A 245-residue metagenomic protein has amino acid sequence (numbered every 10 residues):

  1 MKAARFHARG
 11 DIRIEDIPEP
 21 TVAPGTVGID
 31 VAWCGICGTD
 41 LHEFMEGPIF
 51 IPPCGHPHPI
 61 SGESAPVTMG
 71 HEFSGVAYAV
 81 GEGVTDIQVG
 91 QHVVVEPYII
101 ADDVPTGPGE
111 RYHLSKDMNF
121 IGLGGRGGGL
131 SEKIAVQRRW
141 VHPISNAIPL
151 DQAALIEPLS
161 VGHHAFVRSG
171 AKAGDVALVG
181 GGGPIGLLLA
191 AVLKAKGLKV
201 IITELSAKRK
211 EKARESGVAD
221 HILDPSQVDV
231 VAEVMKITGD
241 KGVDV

Functional and structural regions predicted by a protein language model:
M1, G25, G174-D175: Nucleotide donor/acceptor-binding cores
A8-G10, A23: Residue-level recognition of beta-strand termini and adjacent short loop/turns
P20-C34, I49-D103, S145-A147: Glycine-rich beta-strand-centered segment in the early N-terminal region that forms part of a ligand/cofactor-binding
H42-F50: Short Gly/aromatic-enriched secondary-structure transition segments
H56-P66, H71, I99-G180: NAD(P)H dinucleotide-binding glycine-rich loop of Rossmann-like/cofactor-binding domains, especially the beta1-alpha1
V176-G182, K194-V245: Adenosine-nucleotide cofactor-binding segment
G186-L187: N-terminal Rossmann-fold NAD(P) dinucleotide-binding loop
